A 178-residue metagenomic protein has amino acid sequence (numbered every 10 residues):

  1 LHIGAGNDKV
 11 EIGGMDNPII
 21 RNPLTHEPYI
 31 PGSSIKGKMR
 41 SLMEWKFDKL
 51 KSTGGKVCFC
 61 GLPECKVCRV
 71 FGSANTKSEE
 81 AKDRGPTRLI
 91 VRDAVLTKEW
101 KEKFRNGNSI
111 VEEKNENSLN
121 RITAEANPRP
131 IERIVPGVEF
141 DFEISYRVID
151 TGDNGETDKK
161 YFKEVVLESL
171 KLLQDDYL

Functional and structural regions predicted by a protein language model:
L1-L119, T123-L178: RNA-binding basic/glycine-rich loop and surface signature characteristic of RAMP-family CRISPR effectors
